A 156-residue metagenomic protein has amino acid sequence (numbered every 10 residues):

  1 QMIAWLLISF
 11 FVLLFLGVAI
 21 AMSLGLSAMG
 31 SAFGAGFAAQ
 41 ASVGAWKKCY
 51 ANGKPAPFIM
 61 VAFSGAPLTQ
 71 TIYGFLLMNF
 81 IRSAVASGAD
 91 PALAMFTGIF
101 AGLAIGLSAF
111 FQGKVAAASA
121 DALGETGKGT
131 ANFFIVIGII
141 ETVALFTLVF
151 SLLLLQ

Functional and structural regions predicted by a protein language model:
M2-Q156: Hydrophobic, small-residue-rich transmembrane alpha-helices and their short perimembrane loops in multi-pass membrane
